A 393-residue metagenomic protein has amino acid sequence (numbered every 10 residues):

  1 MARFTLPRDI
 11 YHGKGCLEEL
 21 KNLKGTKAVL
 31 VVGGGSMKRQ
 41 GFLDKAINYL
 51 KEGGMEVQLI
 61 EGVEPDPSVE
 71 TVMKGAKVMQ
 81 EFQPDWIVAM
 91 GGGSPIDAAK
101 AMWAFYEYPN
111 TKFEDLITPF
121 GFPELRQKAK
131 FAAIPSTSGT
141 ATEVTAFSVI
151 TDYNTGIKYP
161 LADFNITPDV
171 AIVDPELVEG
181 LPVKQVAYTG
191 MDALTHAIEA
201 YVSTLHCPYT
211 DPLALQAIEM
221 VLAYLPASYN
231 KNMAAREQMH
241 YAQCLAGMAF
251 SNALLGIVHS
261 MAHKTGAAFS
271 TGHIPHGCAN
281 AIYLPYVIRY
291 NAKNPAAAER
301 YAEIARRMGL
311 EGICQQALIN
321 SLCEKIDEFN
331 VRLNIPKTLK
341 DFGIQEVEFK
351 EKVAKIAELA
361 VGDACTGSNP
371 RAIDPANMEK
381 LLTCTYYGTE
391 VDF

Functional and structural regions predicted by a protein language model:
M1-W86, L339-K340: ATP/NTP phosphate-donor binding region
E70-E176: Glycine/threonine-rich beta-strand-loop-alpha-helix active-site module that forms ligand/phosphate-binding
G139, C244-N280, D363-S368: Glycine-rich phosphate/pyrophosphate-binding beta-alpha loops
F147-A253, A376: Carboxylate- and glycine-rich phosphate/diphosphate-binding segment that chelates Mg2+/Mn2+
T204-L213, A227-Q238, A253-V258, I274-G277 (+4 more regions): Flexible, glycine/charged-enriched surface loops at secondary-structure junctions
A268-T271, G277-E351, V391-D392: Gly/Pro-rich interdomain helix-loop hinge
E348-F393: Short, amphipathic C-terminal "tail helix"
